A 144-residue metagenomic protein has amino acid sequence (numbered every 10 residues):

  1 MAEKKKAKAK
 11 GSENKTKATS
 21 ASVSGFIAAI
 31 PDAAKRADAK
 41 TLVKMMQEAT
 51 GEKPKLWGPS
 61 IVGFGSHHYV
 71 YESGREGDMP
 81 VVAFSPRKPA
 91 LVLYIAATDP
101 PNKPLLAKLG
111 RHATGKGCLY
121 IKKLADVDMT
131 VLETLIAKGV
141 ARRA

Functional and structural regions predicted by a protein language model:
M1-A144: Charge-dense, helix-prone N-terminal extensions
